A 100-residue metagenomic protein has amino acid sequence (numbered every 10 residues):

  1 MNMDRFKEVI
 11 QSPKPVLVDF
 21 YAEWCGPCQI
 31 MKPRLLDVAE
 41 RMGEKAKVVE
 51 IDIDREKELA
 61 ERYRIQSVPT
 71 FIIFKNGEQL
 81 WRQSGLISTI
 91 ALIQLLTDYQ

Functional and structural regions predicted by a protein language model:
M1-P15, K57: A short beta-strand-turn-helix
P13-K14, Y21-W24, S67: Short pre-active-site segment immediately N-terminal to redox-active cysteine/selenocysteine motifs in thiol-based
L17-V18, V48, F71: Hydrophobic beta-strand anchors of alpha/beta hydrolase catalytic cores
C25-C28, F71: The canonical Cys-X-X-Cys-His
Q29-M42: Typically the conserved alpha-helix immediately C-terminal to a functionally engaged Cys/Sec in thioredoxin-like
I53-L59: Structural microenvironment flanking redox-active thiols in thiol-disulfide oxidoreductases
L59-V68, I72-F74, E78-L80: Structural alpha/beta surface segment adjacent to cysteine/selenocysteine redox centers across thiol/disulfide enzymes
I73-Q100: Non-catalytic, surface beta->alpha helical segment in thiol-disulfide oxidoreductase systems
